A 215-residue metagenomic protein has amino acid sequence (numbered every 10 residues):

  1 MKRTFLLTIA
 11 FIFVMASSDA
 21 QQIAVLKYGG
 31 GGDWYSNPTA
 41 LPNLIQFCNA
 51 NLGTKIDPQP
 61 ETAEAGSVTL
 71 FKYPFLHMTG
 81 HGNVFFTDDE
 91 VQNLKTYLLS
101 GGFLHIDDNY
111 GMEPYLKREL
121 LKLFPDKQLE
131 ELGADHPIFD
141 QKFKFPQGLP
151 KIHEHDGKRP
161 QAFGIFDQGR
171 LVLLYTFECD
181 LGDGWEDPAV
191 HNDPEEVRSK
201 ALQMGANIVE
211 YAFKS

Functional and structural regions predicted by a protein language model:
T4-S17: Sec-dependent N-terminal signal peptides
D19-F75, T79-G82, V172, D180-L181 (+1 more regions): Aromatic-Pro/Gly-enriched surface loop or interdomain linker that acts as a lid/target-recognition segment
I23, F75-P114: Short alpha-beta junction capping motif
Y28-G32, H81-F85, F103, N109-P114 (+2 more regions): Solvent-exposed loop/turn segments at secondary-structure junctions within structured extracellular/periplasmic domains
P38-I45, V91, K95, E113 (+3 more regions): Extracytoplasmic/secreted envelope proteins and their assembly/folding machinery, especially bacterial periplasmic
K55-A63, I106-N109, K127-D135: Surface-exposed patches in mature extracellular/periplasmic domains of secreted proteins
A65-G66, G157-L173: Short, surface-exposed beta-strand/loop micro-motifs that present aromatic residues
R118-L149: Acidic, glycine-rich loop-and-strand cores that form catalytic or ligand-binding grooves in diverse globular domains
